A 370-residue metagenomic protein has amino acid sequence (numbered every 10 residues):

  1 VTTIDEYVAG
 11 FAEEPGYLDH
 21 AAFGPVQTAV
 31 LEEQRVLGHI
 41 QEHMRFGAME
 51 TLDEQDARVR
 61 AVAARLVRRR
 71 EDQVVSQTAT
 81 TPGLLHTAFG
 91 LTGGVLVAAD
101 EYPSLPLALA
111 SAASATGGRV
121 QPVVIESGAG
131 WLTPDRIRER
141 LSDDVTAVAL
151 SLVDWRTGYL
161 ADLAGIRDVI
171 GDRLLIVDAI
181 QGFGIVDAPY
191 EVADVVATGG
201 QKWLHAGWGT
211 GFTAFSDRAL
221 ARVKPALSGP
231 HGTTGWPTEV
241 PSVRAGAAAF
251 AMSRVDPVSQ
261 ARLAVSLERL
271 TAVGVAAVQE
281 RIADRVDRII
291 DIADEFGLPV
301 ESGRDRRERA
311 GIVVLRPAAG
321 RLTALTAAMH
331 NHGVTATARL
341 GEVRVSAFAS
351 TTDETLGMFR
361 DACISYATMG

Functional and structural regions predicted by a protein language model:
V1-G370: Pyridoxal 5′-phosphate
